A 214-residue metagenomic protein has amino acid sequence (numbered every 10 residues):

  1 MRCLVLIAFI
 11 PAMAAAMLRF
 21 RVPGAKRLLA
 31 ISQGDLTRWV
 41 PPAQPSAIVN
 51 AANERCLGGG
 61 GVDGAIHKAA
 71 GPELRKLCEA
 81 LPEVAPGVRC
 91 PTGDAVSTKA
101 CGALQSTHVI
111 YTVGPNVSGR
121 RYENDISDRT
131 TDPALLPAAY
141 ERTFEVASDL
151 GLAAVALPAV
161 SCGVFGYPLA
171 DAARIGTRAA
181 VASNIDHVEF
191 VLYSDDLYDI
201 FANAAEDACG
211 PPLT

Functional and structural regions predicted by a protein language model:
I7-T214: Macrodomain-like recognition of ADP-ribose-binding/processing modules
